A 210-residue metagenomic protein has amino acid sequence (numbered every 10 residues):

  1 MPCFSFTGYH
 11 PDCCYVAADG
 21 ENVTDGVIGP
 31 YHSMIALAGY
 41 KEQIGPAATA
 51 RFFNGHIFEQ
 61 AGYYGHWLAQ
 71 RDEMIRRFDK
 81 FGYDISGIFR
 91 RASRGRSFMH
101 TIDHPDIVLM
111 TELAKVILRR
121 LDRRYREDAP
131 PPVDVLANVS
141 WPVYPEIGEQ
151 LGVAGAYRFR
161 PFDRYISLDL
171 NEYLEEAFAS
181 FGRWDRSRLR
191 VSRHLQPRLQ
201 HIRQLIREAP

Functional and structural regions predicted by a protein language model:
M1-P210: Extracellular glycan-modifying ectodomains
